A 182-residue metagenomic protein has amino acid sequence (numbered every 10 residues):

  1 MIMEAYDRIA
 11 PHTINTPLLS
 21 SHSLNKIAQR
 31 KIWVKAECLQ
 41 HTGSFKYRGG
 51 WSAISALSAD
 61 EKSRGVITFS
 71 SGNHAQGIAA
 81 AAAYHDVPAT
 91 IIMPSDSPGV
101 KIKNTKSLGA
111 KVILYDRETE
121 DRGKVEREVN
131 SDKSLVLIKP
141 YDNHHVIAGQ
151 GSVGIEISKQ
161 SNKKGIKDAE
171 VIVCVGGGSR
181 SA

Functional and structural regions predicted by a protein language model:
M1-A182: PLP-dependent amino-acid enzyme catalytic core
